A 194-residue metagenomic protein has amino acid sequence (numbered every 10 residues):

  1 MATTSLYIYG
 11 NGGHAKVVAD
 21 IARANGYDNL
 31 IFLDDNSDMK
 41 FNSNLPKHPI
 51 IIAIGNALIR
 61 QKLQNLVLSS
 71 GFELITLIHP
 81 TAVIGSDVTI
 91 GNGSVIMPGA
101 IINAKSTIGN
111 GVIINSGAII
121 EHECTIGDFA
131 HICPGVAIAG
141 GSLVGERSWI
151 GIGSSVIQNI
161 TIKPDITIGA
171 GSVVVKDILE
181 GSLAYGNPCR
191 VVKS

Functional and structural regions predicted by a protein language model:
M1-P80, C189: Terminal amphipathic alpha-helical/low-complexity segments used for targeting or macromolecular assembly
T76-Y185, C189-V192: Structural signal for interior beta-strand "rungs" in well-ordered beta-sheet cores of soluble enzyme domains
